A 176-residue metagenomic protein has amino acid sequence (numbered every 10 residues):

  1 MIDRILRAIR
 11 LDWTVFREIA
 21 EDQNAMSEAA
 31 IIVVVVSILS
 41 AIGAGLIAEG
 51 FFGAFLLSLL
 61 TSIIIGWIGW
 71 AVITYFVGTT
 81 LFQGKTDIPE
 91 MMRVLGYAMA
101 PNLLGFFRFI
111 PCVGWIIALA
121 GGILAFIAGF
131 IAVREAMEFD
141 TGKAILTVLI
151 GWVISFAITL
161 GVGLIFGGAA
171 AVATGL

Functional and structural regions predicted by a protein language model:
M1, S40-G66, G105-G122, F156-L176: Membrane-helix interface segments in multi-pass membrane proteins
M1-T86: Selected alpha-helical membrane-embedding segments in polytopic membrane proteins
I2, R10, T14-A20, N24 (+6 more regions): A hydrophobic alpha-helical transmembrane-helix feature that marks the membrane cores and membrane-interface segments
L11, I47-A48, T79-Q83, A132-F139 (+1 more regions): Perimembrane helix-loop junctions in membrane proteins
E21, A25, I32-V35, L46 (+6 more regions): Generic preference for flexible, low-structure residues
T74-I158: Hydrophobic alpha-helical transmembrane segments and adjacent short intramembrane/lumenal linkers of inner/organellar
